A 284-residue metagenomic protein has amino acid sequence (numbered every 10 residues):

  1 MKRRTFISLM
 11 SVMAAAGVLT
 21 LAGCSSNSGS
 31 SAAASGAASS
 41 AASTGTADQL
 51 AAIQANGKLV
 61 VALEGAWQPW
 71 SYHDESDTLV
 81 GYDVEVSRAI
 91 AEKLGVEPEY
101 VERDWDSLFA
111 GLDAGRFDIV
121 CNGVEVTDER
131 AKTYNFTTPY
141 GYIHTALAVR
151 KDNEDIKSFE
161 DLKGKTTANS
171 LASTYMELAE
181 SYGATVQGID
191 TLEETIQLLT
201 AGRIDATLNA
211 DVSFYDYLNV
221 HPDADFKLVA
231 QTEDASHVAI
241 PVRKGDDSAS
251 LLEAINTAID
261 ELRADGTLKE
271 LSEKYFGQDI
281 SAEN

Functional and structural regions predicted by a protein language model:
R3-I7: N-terminal export leaders
L21-S35: Bacterial lipoprotein signal-peptidase II cleavage site
S25, A37-A38, V84-K93, S173 (+1 more regions): Extended ligand-binding regions for polar small-molecule ligands
A42-G123: Extracytoplasmic small-molecule ligand-binding "clamshell" domains of the periplasmic binding protein/Venus flytrap
Y100-A110, E154, A172-S173, Q187-A201 (+1 more regions): Short helix-initiation/N-cap motifs at beta->coil->alpha
V124-K132, L178-S181, D205-A235: A ligand-binding cleft/hinge motif common to bilobed small-molecule-binding domains
Y142-V149, Y215-N256, Q278-N284: Periplasmic-binding protein-like
R150-T166: Flexible hinge/capping segments at coil-to-helix
